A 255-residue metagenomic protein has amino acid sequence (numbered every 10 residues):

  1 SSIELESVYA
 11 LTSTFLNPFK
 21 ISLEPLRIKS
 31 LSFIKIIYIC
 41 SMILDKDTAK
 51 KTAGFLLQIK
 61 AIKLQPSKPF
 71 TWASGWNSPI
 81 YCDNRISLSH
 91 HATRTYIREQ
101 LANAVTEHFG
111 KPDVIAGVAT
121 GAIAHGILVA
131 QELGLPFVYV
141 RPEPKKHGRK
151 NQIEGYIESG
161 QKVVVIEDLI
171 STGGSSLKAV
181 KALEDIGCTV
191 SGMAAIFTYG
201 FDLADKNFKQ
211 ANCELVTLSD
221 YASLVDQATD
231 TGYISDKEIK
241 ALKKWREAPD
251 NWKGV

Functional and structural regions predicted by a protein language model:
S1-S2, S7-T14, F19-S22, R27-S32 (+1 more regions): Low-acidity, Ser/Thr- and Arg-rich intrinsically disordered low-complexity segments
M42-G110: Active-site-facing substrate-recognition patch
I43-Q58, K181-V255: PRPP-dependent phosphoribosyltransferase catalytic core
H108-F109, G155-S159, G187, N207: Solvent-exposed alpha-helices and their adjacent loops that cap or buttress functional pockets in soluble metabolic
G110-A119, A194: Short glycine-rich phosphate-binding loop at a beta-alpha junction
D113, Q161, S191: Conserved acidic residues
G126-V164, T172-K178: Short, glycine/charge-rich flexible loops or terminal/linker lids adjacent to PRPP-binding catalytic cores
